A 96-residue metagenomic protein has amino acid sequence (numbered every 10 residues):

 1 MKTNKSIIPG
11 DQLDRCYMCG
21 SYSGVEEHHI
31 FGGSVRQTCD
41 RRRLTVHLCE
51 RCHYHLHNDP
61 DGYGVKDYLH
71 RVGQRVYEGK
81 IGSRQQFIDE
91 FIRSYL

Functional and structural regions predicted by a protein language model:
M1-M18, R36-R41: Short, charged surface segments at domain edges that flank catalytic/cofactor-binding sites
Y17, H47-E50: Cys/His/Pro-rich metal-binding microdomains
G20, H53: Cys/His-coordinated zinc-binding microdomains
S23-E27, L56-D59: Cys/His-rich zinc-coordinating "finger/knuckle" motifs
G24-Q37: Short recognition patches in nucleic-acid-associated and regulatory proteins
I30, R51-C52: Residues immediately flanking
R36-V46, Y54-L96: Polybasic, low-complexity binding patches
